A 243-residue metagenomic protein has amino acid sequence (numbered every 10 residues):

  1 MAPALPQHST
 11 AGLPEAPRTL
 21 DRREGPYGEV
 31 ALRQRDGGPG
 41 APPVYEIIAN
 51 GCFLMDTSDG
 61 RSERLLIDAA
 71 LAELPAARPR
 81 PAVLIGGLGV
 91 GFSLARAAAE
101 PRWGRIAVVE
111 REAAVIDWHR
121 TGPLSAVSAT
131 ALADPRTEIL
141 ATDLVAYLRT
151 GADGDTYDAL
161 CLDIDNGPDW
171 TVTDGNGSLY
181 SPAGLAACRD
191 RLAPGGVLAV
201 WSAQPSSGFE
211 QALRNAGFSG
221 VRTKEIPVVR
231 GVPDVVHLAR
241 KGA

Functional and structural regions predicted by a protein language model:
M1-E73, A99: Rossmann-like AdoMet
A2-P3, G60-L192, V200-A203, A216 (+2 more regions): The AdoMet/dcAdoMet-binding core of the Class I SAM-like
R18-D21, S219-T223: Short secondary-structure junctions
R35, N50, L162-G167, G242: Generic beta-structure capping elements
D56, G91, S207: Loop/helix-junction capping segments adjacent to catalytic residues or to phosphate/diphosphate-binding pockets
G196: Glycine-centered, small-residue-biased loops immediately flanking beta-strands in adenine/cofactor-binding cores
H237-A243: C-terminal lobe and adjacent flexible extensions of AdoMet/dcAdoMet transferase-like proteins
